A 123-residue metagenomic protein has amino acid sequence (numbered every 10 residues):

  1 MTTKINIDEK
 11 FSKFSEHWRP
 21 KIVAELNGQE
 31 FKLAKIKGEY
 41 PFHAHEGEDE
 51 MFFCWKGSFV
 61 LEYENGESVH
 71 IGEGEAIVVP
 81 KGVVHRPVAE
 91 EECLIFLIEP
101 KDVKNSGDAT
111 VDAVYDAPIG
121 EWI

Functional and structural regions predicted by a protein language model:
T2-F11, A24, E90-I123: Double-stranded beta-helix
I7-F42, E48: A short glycine-rich, His/Asp/Glu-containing loop-to-beta-strand
N27, W55-K56, G72-E73, E91: A cytosolic small-molecule/anion-sensing beta-strand core signal
E30, E39, S58-V60, V84 (+2 more regions): Structural motif
K35-I36, H45-E62: Short, conserved beta-strand element in jelly-roll/cupin
F42-A44, R86-P87: Short glycine/serine/proline-enriched coil/turn segments at secondary-structure junctions
E62-E64, V88: A generic structural motif
N65-G82: Short acidic-glycine-tyrosine-enriched beta hairpin
